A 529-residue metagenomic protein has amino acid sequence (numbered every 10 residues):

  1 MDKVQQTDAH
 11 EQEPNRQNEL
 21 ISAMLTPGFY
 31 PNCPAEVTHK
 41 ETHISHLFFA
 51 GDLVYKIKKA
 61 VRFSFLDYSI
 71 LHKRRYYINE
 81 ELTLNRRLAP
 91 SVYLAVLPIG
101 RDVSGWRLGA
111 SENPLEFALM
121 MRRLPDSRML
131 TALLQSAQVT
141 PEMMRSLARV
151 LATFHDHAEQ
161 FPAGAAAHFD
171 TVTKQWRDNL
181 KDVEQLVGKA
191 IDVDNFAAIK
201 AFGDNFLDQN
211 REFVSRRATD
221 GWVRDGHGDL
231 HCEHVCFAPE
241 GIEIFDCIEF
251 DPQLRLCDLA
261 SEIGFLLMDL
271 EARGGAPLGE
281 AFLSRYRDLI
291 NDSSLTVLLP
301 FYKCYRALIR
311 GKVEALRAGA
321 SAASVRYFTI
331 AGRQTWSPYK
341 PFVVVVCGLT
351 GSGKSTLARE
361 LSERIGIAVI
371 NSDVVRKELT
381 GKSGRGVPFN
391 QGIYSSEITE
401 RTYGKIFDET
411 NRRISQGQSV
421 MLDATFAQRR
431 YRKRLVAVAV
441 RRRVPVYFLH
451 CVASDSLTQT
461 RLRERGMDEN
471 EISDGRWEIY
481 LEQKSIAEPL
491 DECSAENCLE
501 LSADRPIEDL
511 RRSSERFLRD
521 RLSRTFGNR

Functional and structural regions predicted by a protein language model:
N18-H227, C232-Y305, I309: Conserved ATP-binding subdomain of kinase catalytic cores across diverse folds
G319-T335: N-terminal pre-Walker A segment at the start of P-loop NTPase domains
V346: Hydrophobic anchor at the beta1->P-loop junction of P-loop NTPases
K354: Conserved lysine of the Walker
L357: Hydrophobic positions on the alpha1 helix immediately C-terminal to the Walker A/P-loop
S362-Q418, E464: Conserved substrate/cofactor phosphate-moiety recognition/catalytic segment in nucleotide-dependent phosphotransferases
R442-L462, L501: Conserved phosphate-donor/acceptor-positioning beta-strand/loop module used by diverse small-molecule
E464-R516, L522-R529: Small-molecule kinase domains that catalyze NTP-dependent phosphoryl transfer to phosphate-bearing small molecules
